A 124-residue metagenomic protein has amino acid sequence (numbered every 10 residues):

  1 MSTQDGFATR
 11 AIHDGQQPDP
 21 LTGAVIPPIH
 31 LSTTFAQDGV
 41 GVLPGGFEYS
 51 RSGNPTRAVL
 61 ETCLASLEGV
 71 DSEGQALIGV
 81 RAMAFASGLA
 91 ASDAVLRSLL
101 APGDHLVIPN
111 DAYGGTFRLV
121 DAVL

Functional and structural regions predicted by a protein language model:
M1-F47, N54: N-terminal glycine-rich, Lys/His-bearing helix-loop that initiates the first secondary-structure elements of many
G15, G23, G88, G103 (+1 more regions): Glycine-centered flexibility sites
P18, M83, P109-N110: Short, flexible coil/turn micro-motifs enriched in small/turn-prone residues
L21-A24, Q75-L77, S98-L99: Solvent-exposed alpha-helices and their adjacent loops that cap or buttress functional pockets in soluble metabolic
P28-I29, R81-M83, D104-H105: Structural motif
T34-A94, G115-A122: Conserved N-terminal alpha-helix of the aminotransferase class I/II PLP-enzyme fold
S98-T116: Conserved PLP-anchoring active-site segment centered on the Schiff-base-forming lysine
L99, V123-L124: Active-site catalytic pocket residues across diverse enzymes, especially alpha/beta-hydrolases
